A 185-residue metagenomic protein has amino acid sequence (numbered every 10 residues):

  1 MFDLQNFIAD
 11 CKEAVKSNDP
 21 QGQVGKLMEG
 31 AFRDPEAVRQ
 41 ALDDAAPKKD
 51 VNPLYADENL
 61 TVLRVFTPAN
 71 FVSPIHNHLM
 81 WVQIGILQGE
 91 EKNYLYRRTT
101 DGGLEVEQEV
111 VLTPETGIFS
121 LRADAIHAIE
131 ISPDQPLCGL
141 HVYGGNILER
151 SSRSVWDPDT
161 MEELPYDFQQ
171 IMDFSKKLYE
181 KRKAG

Functional and structural regions predicted by a protein language model:
M1-E36: N-terminal leader/capping segments at the start of a protein or of a new domain
Q40-A69: A short glycine-rich, His/Asp/Glu-containing loop-to-beta-strand
L63-N77, R122-D124: Conserved short histidine dyad/triad with adjacent acidic residue
H78-Y94: Glycine- and acidic-residue-biased ligand/ion/polar-headgroup-sensing regions
Q83-G85, D134-R150: A short hydrophobic beta-strand segment most commonly corresponding to one strand of the jelly-roll/cupin
R98-H127: Short acidic-glycine-tyrosine-enriched beta hairpin
I129-P133: Asparagine-centered strand-capping/turn motif at beta-strand->loop junctions
V142-G185: Conserved double-stranded beta-helix
